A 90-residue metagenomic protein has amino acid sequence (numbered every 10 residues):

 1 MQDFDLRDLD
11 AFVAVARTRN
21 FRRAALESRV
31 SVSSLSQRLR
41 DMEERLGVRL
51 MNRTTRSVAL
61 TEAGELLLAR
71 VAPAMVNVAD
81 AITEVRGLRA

Functional and structural regions predicted by a protein language model:
D5-D8, G64, V71: The N-cap/first-turn positions of alpha helices within or immediately adjacent to helix-turn-helix DNA-binding domains
D8-V15, L67: Short alpha-helical "packing" element that flanks the helix-turn-helix/winged-helix DNA-binding module
A14-R29: Short helix-boundary/capping micro-motifs
N20-F21, L39, R53: Helix-turn-helix DNA-binding elements, focusing on the entry/boundary residues of the two helices that contact DNA
L26, Q37, E44, E65: Alpha-helical residues within the helix-turn-helix
S31-S34, R38-D41: Residues within the DNA-recognition helix of helix-turn-helix
E43-L60: A short LG(V/I)-centered, amphipathic sequence patch enriched for acidic residue(s) preceding the LG motif
T55-V58, E65, V76-A90: Short helix-loop hinge/linker segments at domain boundaries
